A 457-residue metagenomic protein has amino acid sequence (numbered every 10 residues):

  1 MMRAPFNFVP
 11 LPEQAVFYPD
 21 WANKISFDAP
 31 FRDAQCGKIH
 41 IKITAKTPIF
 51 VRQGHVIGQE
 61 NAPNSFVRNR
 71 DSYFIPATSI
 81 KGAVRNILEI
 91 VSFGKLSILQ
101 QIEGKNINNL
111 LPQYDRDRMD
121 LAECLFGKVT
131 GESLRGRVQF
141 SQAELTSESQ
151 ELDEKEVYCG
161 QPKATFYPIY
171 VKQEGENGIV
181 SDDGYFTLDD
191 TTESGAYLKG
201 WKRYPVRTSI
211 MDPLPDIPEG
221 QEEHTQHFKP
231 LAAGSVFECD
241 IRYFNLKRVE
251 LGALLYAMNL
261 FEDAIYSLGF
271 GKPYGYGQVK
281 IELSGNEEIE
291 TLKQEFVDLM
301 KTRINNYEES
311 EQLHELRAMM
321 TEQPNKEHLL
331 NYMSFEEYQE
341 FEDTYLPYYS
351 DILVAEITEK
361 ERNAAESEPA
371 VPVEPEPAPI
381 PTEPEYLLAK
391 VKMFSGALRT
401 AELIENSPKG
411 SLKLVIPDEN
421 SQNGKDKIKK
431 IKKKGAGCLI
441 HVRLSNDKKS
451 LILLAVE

Functional and structural regions predicted by a protein language model:
M1-E457: RNA-binding basic/glycine-rich loop and surface signature characteristic of RAMP-family CRISPR effectors
